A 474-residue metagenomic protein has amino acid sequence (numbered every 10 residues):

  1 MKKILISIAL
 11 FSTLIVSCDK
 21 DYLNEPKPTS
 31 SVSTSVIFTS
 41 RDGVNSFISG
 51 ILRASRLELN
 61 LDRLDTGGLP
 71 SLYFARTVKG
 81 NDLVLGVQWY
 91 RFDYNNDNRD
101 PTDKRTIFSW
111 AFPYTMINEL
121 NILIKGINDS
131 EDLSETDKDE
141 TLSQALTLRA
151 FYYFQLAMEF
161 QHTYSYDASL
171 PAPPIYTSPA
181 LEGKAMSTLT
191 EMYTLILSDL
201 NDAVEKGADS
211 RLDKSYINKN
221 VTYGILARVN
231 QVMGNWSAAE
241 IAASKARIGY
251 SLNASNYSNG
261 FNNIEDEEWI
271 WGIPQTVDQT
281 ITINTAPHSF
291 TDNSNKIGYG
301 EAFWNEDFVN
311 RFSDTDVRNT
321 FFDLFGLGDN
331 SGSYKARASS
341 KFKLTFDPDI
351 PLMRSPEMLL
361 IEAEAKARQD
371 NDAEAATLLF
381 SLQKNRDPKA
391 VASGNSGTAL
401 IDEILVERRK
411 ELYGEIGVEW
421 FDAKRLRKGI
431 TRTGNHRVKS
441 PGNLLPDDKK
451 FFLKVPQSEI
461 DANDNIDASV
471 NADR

Functional and structural regions predicted by a protein language model:
M1-P28: Bacterial Sec-dependent N-terminal signal peptides
C18-L69, F308, F312, G326 (+2 more regions): Membrane-proximal, proline-rich intrinsically disordered regions
T29, T34-S35, D62-D82, H162-S169 (+2 more regions): Short, surface-exposed recognition loops and adjoining beta-strand edges that mediate ligand/DNA contacts, enriched
L85-E159, E205-L212, T345-M353, A365-Q369 (+1 more regions): Conserved, well-structured interaction surfaces
P101, K245-E374, L426-R474: Elongated scaffold/linker segments in the mid-to-C-terminal portions of large proteins
I117-L120, Y193, L200, A243 (+1 more regions): Inward-facing hydrophobic residues that define packing positions of alpha-helical scaffold repeats
